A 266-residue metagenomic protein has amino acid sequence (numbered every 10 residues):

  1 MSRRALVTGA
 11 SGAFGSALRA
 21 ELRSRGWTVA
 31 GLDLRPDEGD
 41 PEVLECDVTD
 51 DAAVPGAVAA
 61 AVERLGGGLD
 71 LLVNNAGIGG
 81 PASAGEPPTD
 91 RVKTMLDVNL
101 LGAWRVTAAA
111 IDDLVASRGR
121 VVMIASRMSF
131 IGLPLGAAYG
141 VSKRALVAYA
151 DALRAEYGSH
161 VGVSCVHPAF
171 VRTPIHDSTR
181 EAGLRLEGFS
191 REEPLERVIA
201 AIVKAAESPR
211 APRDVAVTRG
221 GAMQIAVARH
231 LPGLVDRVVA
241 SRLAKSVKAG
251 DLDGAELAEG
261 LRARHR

Functional and structural regions predicted by a protein language model:
S11: Conserved glycine-rich cofactor-binding loop
C46-G56, T89: The beta1-alpha1 cofactor-binding region of Rossmann-like NAD(H)/NADP(H)-dependent oxidoreductases
N75-G80: Conserved NAD(P)H cofactor-binding loop of Rossmann-fold oxidoreductase domains
S83-A84, P88-T94: Substrate-binding pocket helix/loop in short-chain dehydrogenase/reductase
T107, S142: Active-site helix of classical SDR
S126: Residue(s) in the substrate-gating loop at a strand-loop-helix junction that position the organic substrate next
R154-R219: SDR active-site lid
